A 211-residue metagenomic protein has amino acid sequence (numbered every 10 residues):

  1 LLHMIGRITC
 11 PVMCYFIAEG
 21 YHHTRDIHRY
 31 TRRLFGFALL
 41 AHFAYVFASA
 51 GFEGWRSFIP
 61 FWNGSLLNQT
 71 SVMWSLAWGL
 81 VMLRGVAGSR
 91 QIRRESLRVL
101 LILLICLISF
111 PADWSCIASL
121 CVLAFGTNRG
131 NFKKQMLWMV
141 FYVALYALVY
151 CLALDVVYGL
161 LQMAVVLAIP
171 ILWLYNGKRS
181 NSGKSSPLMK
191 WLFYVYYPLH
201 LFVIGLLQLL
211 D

Functional and structural regions predicted by a protein language model:
L1-D211: Alpha-helical transmembrane segments and their immediate juxtamembrane cytosolic regions
